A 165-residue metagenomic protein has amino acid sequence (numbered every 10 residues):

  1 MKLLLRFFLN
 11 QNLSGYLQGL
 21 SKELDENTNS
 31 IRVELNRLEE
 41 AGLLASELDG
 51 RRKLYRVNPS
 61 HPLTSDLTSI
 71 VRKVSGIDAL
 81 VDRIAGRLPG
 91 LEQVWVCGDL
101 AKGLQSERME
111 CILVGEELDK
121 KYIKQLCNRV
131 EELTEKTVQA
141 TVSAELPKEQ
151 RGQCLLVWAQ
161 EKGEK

Functional and structural regions predicted by a protein language model:
M1-L4, F8, L13-G90, A101-S106 (+1 more regions): Catalytic core of pol beta-like nucleotidyltransferases
L91-C97: Short acidic amphipathic segments
M109: Change "...and in nucleic-acid phosphodiester-cleaving endonucleases..." to "...and in nucleic-acid processing enzymes
I112-V114: Short hydrophobic/aromatic beta-strand micro-patches that form the beta-sheet surface supporting nucleotide- or nucleic
